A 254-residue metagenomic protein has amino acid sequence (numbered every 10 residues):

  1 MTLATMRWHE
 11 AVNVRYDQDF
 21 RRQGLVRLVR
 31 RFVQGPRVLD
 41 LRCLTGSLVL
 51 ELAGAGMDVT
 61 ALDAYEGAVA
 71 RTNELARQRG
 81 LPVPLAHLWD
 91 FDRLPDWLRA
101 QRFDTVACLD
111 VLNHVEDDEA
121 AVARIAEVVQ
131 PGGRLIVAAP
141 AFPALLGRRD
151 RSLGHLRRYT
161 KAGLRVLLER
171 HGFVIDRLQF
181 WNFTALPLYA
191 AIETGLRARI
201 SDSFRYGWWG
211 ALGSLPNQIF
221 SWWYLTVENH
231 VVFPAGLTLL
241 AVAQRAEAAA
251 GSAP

Functional and structural regions predicted by a protein language model:
M1-Q101, T105-L109, A120-V122, Y206-G210 (+3 more regions): Conserved N-terminal segment of class I S-adenosyl-L-methionine
D17-Q18, S47, R177-Q218, P234-T238: Conserved catalytic loop of SAM-dependent methyltransferase domains
R42, V115-E119, A139: A structural helix-start
D110-H114: A short His-aromatic
E119-R134: A short glycine-rich, Lys/Arg-flanked "PGG" loop and its adjoining helix->strand segment in the class I
L135-R157, K161-L167: Short, glycine-/aromatic-enriched active-site segment of Class I SAM-dependent methyltransferases
R165-W181: A SAM-dependent methyltransferase catalytic signature shared across enzymes that methylate proteins
